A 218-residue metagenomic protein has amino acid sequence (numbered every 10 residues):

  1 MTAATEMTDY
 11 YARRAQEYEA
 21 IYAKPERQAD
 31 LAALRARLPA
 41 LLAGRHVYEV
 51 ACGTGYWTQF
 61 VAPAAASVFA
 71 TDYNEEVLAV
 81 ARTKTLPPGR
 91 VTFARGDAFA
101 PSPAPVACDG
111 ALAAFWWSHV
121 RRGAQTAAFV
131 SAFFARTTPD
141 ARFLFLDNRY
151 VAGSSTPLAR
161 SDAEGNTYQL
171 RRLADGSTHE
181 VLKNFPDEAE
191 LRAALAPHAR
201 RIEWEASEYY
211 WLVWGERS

Functional and structural regions predicted by a protein language model:
M1-L42: Conserved class I S-adenosyl-L-methionine
Y48, G53-A100: Class I SAM-dependent methyltransferase SAM/SAH-binding core
L112: A conserved beta-strand element that flanks and buttresses the S-adenosyl-L-methionine
F115-H119: Short catalytic micro-motifs in class I SAM-dependent methyltransferases
V120-A132: A short, conserved alpha-helix within the catalytic core of class I
T137-F143: Short glycine-dipeptide loop
L146-A194: C-terminal alpha-helical "lid/dimerization" subdomain adjacent to the S-adenosyl-L-methionine
S177-R217: Conserved Class I S-adenosyl-L-methionine
